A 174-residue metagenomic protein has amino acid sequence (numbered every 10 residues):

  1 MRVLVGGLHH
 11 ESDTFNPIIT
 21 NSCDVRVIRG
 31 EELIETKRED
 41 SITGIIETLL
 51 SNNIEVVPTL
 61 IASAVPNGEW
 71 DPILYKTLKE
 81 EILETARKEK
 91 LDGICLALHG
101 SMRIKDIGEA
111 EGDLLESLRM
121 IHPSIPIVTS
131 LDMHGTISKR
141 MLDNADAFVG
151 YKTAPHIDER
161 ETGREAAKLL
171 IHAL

Functional and structural regions predicted by a protein language model:
M1-L49, L60: N-terminal amphipathic/basic leader segments beginning at the initiator methionine
L4, H9-E11, F15-P17, V25 (+2 more regions): Active-site histidine-anchored catalytic micro-motif
I46-T85: Low-complexity, highly charged intrinsically disordered N-terminal segments that act as targeting/localization
